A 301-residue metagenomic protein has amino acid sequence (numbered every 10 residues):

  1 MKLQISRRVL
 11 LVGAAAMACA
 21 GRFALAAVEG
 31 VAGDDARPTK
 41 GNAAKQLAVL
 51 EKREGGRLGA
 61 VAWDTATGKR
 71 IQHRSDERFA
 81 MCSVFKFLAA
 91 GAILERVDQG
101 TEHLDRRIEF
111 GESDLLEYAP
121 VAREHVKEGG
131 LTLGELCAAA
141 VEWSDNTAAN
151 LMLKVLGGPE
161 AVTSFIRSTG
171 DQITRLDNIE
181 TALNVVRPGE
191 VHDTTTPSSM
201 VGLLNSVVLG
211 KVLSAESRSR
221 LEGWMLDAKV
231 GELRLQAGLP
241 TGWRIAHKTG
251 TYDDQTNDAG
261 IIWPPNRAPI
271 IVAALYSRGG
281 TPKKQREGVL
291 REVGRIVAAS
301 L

Functional and structural regions predicted by a protein language model:
K2-A15, G30-Q46, K154-V155, P159 (+2 more regions): Structured C-terminal helix/loop/strand segments within mature extracytoplasmic catalytic/sensor domains
G30-R78: Beta-lactamase-like hydrolase cores
G55-R57, R74-D76, V84, H103-D105 (+3 more regions): Extracytoplasmic
R57, C137, N150-L209: Mid-domain, small-residue-enriched loop/turn segments at the edges of structured enzyme/sensor domains
G59-W63, Q72, L88, E109 (+2 more regions): Soluble periplasmic/extracytoplasmic beta-strand elements of cell-envelope proteins
T65, D105-V121, G157: Acidic helix-start/capping segments at beta-turn-to-alpha-helix junctions
G68, A80-I108, V272: Active-site SXXK
L115-L151, P159: Conserved catalytic neighborhood of penicillin-recognizing serine enzymes
